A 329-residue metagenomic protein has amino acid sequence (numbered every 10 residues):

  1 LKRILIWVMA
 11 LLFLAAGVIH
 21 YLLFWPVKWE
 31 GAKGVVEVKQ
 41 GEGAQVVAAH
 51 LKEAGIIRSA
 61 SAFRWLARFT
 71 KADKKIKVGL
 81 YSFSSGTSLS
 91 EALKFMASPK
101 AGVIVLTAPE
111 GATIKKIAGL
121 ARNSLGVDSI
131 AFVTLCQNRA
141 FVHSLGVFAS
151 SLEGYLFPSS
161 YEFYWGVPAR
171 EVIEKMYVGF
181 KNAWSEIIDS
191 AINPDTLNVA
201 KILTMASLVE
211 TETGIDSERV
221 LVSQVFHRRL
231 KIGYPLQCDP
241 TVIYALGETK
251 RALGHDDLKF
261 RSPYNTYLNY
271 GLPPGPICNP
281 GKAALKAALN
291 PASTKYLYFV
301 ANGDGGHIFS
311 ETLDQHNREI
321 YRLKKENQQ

Functional and structural regions predicted by a protein language model:
L1-F13: N-terminal Sec-pathway targeting helices
L1-R3, E30-G34, K100-G102, P194-D195 (+1 more regions): Generic structural signal for short, solvent-exposed loop/turn connectors between secondary structure elements
K2-R3, H50-K52, R64, T87 (+4 more regions): Basic side chains
A10-A15, K71, G254, G306: Alpha-helical interaction segments
V18-I187: Signal peptide-directed extracytoplasmic domains
G119, N123-I130, T134, F141-Q329: Bacterial extracytoplasmic/cell-wall-associated proteins, especially those involved in peptidoglycan
